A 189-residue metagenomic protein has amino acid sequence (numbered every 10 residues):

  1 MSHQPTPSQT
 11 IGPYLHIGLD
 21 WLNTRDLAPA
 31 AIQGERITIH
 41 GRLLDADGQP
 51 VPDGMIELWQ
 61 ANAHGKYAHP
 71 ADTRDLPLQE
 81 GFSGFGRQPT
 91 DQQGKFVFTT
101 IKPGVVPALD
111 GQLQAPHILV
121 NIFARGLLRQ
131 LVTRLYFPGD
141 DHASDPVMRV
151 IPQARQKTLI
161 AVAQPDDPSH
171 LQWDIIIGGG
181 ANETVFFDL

Functional and structural regions predicted by a protein language model:
M1-L189: Beta-strand-dominated extracellular/periplasmic modules and repeats in secreted or surface-exposed proteins
